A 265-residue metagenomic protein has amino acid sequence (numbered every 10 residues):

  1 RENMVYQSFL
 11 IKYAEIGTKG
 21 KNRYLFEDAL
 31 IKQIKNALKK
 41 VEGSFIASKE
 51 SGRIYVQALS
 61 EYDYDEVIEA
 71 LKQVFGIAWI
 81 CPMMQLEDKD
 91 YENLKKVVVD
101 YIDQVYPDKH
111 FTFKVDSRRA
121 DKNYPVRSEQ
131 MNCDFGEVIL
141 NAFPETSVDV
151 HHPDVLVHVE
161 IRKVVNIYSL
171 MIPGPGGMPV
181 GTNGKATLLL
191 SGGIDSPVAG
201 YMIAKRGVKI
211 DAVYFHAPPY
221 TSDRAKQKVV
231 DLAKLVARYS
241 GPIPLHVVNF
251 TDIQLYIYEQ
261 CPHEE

Functional and structural regions predicted by a protein language model:
E2-T187, G200-P244, N249-I253: RNA-binding accessory domains that recognize and position tRNA/RNA substrates
I194-D195: Hydrophobic/small residue at the entry helix of a nucleotide-binding pocket
V247, Q254-E265: Conserved adenosine/adenylate-binding substructure
